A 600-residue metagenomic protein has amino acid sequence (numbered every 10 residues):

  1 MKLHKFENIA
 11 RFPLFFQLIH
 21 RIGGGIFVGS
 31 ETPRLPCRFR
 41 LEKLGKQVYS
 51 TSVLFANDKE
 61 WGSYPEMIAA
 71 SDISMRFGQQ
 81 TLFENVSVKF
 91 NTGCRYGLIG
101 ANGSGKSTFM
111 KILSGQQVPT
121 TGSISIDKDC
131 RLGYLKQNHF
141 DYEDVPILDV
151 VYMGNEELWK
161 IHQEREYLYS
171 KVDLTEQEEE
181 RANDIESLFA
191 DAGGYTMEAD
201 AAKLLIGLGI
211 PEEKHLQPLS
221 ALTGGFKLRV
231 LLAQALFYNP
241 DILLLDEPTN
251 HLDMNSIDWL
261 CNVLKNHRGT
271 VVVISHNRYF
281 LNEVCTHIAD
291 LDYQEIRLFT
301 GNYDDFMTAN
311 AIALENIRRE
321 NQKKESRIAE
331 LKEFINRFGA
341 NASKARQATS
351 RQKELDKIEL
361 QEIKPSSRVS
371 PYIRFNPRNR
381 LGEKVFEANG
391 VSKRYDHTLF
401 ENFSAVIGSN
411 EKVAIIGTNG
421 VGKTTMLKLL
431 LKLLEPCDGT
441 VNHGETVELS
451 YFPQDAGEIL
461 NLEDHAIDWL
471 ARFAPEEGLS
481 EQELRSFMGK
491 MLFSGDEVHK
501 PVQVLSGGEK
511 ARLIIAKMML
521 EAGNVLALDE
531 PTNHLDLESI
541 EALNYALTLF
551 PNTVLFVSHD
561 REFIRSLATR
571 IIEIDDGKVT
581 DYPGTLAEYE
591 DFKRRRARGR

Functional and structural regions predicted by a protein language model:
E7-A10, V28-E31, E42, V48 (+1 more regions): Acidic, Ala/Val/Gly-enriched low-complexity intrinsically disordered segments
N8, L18-R21, G25: Generic short N-terminal amphipathic or hydrophobic helices
Y49-N321, F375-R600: ABC ATP-binding cassette signature C-motif
T196, S343-Q347, K357-S367, N442 (+1 more regions): Proline-centered turn/helix-capping motifs that create local helix->coil transitions or kinks
I317-L331, I335-R337, K344-K353, V369 (+1 more regions): ABC ATPase nucleotide-binding domains
E362-R380: Short, flexible cytosolic linker that couples an ABC transmembrane/permease module to its adjacent nucleotide-binding
